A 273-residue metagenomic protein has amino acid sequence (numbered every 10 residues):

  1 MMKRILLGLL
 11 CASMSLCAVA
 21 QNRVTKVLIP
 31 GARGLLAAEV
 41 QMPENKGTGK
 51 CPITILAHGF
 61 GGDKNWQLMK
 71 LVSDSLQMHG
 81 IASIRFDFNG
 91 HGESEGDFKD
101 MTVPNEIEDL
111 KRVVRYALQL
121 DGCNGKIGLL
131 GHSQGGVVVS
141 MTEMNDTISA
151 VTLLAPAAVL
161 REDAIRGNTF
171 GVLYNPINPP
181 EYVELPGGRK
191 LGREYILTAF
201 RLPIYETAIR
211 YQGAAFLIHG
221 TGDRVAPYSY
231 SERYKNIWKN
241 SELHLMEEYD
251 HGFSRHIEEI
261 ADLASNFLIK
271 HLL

Functional and structural regions predicted by a protein language model:
Q21-G47: N-terminal cap/lid segment of alpha/beta-hydrolase-fold proteins
I29, K64-N65, H91-C123: Catalytic nucleophile-loop/oxyanion-hole region of alpha/beta-hydrolase and closely related hydrolase-like folds
G61-S73, F88, S229: The serine-hydrolase catalytic nucleophile loop
S73-E95: Conserved alpha/beta-hydrolase
D146-R193: Hydrolase active-site cap/lid region
Y211-Q212, L217-H219, D223: Short beta-strand/loop motif that positions the catalytic acidic residue of the alpha/beta-hydrolase fold
R224-Y230: Conserved alpha/beta-hydrolase "acid-adjacent" motif
Y249-A261: Catalytic histidine-centered segment of alpha/beta-hydrolase-like enzymes
